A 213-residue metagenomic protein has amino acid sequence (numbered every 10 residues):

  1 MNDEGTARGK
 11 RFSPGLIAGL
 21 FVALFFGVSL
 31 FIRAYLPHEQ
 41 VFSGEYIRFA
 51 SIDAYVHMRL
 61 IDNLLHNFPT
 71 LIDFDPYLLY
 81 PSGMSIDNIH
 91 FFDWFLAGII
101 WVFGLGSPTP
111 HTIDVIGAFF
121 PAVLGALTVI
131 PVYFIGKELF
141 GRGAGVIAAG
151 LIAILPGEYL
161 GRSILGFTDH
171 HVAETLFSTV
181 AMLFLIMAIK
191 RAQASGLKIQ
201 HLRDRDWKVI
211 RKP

Functional and structural regions predicted by a protein language model:
M1-V41, I52, V146: Start-transfer (signal-anchor) and selected internal transmembrane alpha helices of multi-pass inner/ER membrane
D3-P14, I61, I72-F74, G83-I86 (+2 more regions): Acidic, polar-rich N-terminal leader regions of halophilic archaeal proteins
A7-R11, P69, I89-W94, H201 (+1 more regions): Coil-to-alpha-helix initiation sites in intrinsically disordered, low-complexity, charged segments
S13, I17, F21, P108-F120 (+1 more regions): Membrane-interface starts of transmembrane alpha-helices
L20, F49-S51, P110-A118, L202-P213: Glycine-rich, flexible loop segments associated with nucleotide phosphate handling
F25-L127, D169, L176: Membrane-interface coil-to-helix junctions
F25-R33, F120-E138, G143-P213: Membrane-embedded helix bundles of polyisoprenyl
